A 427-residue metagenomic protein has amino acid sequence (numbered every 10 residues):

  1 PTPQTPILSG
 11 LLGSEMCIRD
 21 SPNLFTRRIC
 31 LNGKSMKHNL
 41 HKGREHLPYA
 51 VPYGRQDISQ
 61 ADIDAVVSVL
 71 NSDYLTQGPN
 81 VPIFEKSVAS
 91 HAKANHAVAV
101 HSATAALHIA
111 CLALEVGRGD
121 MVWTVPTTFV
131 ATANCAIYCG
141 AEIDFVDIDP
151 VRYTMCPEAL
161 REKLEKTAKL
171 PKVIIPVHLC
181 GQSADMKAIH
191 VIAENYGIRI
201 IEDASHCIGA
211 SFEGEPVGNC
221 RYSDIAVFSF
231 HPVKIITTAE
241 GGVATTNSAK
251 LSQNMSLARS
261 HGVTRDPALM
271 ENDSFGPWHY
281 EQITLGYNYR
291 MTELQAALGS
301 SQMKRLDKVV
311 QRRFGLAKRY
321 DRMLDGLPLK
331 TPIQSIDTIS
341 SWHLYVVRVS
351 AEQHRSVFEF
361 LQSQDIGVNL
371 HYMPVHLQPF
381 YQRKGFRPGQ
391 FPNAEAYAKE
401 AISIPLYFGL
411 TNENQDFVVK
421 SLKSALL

Functional and structural regions predicted by a protein language model:
T2-I18: Short, small-residue-biased leader/transition segments that mark boundaries at the very start of proteins
I29-Y74, P79, Y280-I283, P405: N-terminal "arm"/small-domain region of PLP-dependent enzymes with the aminotransferase-like
Y74-M121, C135-C139, F145-D147, E215: Phosphate-binding glycine-rich loop
P82-K86, A94-A97, E158, E162 (+5 more regions): PLP-dependent aminotransferase class I/II
H108-K166, I175, F360: Conserved PLP-anchoring active-site segment centered on the Schiff-base-forming lysine
C139, N195-Y196, Q364: Helix C-cap/helix->beta junction micro-motif
V151-T238, V243-Q253: Active-site phosphate-binding strand-loop segment of PLP-dependent enzymes
